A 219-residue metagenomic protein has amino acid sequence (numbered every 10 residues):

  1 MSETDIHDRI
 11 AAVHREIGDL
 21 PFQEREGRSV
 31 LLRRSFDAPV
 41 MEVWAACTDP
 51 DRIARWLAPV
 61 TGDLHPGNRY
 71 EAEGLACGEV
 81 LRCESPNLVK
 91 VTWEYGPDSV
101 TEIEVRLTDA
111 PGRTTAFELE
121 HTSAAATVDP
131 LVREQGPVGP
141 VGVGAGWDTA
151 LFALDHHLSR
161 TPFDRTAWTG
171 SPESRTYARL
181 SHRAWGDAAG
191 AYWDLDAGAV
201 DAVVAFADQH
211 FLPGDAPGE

Functional and structural regions predicted by a protein language model:
M1-E24, S123-E219: Terminal "cap-and-tail" regions of soluble proteins that handle hydrophobic small molecules
Q23-R25, L31-L32, A38-E42, P50-L88: Short beta-edge strand/loop motif at the mouth of beta-sheet-based domains
E26, F36, G74, P97 (+2 more regions): Short loop/turn positions at the edges of beta-strands in beta-sheet-rich folds
R34, G78-L81, E102-D109: Hydrophobic/aromatic beta-strand elements that line small-molecule binding cavities or substrate pockets in beta-rich
V43-W44, I53, V80, V89-V91 (+3 more regions): Hydrophobic pocket/interface hotspot
G74, R82, W93, L119-H121: Residue-level recognition of conserved beta-strand positions in structured domain cores
R82, T101-E104, T127-E134: A short, polar/proline- and glycine-enriched secondary-structure boundary/capping micro-motif
V89, S99, E104-A110, E118-T122 (+1 more regions): Ligand-binding pocket scaffold of soluble enzyme catalytic domains
